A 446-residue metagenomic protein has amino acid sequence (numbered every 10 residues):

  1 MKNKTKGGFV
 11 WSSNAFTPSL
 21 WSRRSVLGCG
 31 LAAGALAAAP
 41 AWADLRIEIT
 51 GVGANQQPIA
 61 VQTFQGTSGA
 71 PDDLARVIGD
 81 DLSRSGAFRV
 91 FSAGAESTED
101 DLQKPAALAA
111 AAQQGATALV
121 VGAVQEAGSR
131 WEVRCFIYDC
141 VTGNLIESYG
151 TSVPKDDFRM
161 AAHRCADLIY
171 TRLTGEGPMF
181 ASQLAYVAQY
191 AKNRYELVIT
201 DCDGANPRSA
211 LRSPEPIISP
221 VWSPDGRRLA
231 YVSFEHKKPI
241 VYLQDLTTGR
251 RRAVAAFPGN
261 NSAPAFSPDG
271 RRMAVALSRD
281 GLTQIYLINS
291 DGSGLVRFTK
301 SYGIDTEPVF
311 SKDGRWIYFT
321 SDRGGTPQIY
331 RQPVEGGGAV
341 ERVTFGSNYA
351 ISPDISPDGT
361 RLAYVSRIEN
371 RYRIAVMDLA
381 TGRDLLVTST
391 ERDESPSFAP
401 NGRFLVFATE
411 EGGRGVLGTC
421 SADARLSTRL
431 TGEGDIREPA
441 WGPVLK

Functional and structural regions predicted by a protein language model:
M1-W21, S25-A38: N-terminal secretory signal peptides
A43-N55, V141-L211: C-terminal/domain-edge helix-coil "capping" segments
L45, Q103-L168: Amphipathic beta-strand/beta-sheet edge segments enriched in Tyr/Trp
E48-A109, V120-E126: Short beta-strand->alpha-helix linker/helix-N-cap micro-motif that forms a surface specificity/interaction loop
S182, D225-R227, D269-R271, D313-R315 (+2 more regions): Short coil/turn segments that connect the beta-strands within blades of beta-propeller domains
Y186-V187, R228-V232, R272-A276, I317-T320 (+2 more regions): Residue position within the beta-strands of beta-propeller blades
D201-I218, D245-S262, I288-T306, Q332-Y349 (+2 more regions): Multi-bladed beta-propeller domains
